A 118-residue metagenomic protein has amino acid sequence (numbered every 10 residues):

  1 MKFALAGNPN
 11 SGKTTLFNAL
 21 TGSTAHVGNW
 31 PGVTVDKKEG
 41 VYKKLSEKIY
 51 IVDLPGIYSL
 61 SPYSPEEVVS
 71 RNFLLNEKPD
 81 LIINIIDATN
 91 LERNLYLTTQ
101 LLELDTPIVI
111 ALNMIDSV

Functional and structural regions predicted by a protein language model:
M1-P65, L75-E77, L81, E103: Conserved G1/Walker A P-loop phosphate-binding module
G40-S46, V69-V118: Conserved C-terminal guanine-recognition region of P-loop GTPase G domains, centered on the G4
